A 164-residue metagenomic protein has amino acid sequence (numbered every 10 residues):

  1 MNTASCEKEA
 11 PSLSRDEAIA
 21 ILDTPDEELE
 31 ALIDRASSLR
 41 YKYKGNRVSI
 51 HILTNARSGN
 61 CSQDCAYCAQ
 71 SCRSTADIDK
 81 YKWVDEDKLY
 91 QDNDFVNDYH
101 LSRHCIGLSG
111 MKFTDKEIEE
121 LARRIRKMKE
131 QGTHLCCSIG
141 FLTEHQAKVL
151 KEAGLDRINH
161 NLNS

Functional and structural regions predicted by a protein language model:
M1-E30: Auxiliary Fe-S-binding modules of radical SAM enzymes
S14, S74-S164: Conserved Radical SAM active-site core
A18-I21, L32, L121, L150: A structural signal for short hydrophobic/aromatic patches embedded in well-ordered alpha helices
I21, L53-T54, I139: Glycine- and other small-residue-rich loops at beta-strand/loop junctions that grip anionic moieties
L29, C61, T114-I118: Alpha-helix N-cap/helix-start motif
I33-R73, Y81-C105, D156: N-terminal pre-triad scaffold of radical SAM enzymes
